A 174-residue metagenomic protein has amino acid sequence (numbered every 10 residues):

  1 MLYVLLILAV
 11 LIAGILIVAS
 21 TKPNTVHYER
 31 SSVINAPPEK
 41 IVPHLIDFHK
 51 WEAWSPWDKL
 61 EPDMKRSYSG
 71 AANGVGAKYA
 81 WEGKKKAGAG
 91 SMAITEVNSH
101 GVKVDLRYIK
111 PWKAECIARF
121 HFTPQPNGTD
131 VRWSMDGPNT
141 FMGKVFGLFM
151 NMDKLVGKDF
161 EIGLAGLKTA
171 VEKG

Functional and structural regions predicted by a protein language model:
L2-P23, L60, A80-D130: Hydrophobic-ligand binding "helix-grip"
Y3-A71: Hydrophobic ligand-binding cavity/cleft-lining segments
E29, S67, E82, L148-N151: Conserved short-loop catalytic and cofactor-binding motifs
I34, H44, A87, D153 (+1 more regions): Solvent-exposed, acidic/flexible segments
K40-W51, Y79, I94, V104 (+3 more regions): Hydrophobic pocket/interface hotspot
N73-G76: Extracytoplasmic ligand-binding sensor domains of the Cache superfamily
G101, L106-I162, L167-T169, K173: Beta-strand/loop substructures that line and gate deep hydrophobic ligand-binding cavities in soluble
